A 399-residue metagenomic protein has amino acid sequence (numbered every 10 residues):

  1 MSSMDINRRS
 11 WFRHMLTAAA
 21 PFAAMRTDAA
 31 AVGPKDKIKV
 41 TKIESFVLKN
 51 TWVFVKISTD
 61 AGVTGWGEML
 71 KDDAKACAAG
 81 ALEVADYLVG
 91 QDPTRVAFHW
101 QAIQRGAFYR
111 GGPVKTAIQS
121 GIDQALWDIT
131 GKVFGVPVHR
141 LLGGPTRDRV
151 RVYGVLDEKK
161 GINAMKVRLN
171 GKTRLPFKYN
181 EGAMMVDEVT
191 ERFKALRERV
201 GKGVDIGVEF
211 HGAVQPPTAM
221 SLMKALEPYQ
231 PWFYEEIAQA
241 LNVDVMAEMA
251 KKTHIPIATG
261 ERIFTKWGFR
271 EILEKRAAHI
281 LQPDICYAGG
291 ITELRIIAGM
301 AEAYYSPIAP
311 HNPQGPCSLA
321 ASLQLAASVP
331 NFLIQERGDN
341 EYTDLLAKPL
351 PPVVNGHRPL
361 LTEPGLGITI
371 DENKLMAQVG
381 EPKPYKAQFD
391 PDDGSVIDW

Functional and structural regions predicted by a protein language model:
S2-A29: N-terminal export signals
A23-N50, V55-I57, T64: C-terminal segment of N-terminal export signals and the immediately downstream linker at the start of the mature
I43, D60-V133: Metal- or metallocofactor-binding catalytic centers and their adjacent structured scaffolds across diverse enzyme
K75, A79-D86, Q91, A97-F98 (+4 more regions): Shared catalytic-loop signature of beta/alpha-barrel
D123-E158: Glycine-rich, aromatic-flanked loop segments that form ligand/cofactor-binding clefts across common enzyme folds
D148-T253: Metal-dependent enolase-superfamily TIM-barrel catalytic cores that perform enediolate-based chemistry
L366-W399: Extended hydrophobic packing segments that form well-structured cores
